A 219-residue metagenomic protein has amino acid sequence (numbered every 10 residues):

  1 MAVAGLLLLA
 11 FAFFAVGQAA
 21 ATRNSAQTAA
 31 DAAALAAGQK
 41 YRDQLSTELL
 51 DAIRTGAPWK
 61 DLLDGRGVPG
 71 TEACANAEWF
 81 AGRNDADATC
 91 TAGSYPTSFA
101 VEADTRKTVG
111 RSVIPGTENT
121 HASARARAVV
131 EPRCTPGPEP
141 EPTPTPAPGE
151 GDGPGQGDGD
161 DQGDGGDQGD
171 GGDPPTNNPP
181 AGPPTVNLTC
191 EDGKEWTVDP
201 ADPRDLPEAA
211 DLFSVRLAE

Functional and structural regions predicted by a protein language model:
M1-V68: Alpha-helical assembly-interface signal, strongest on the long, hydrophobic N-terminal helix that forms
Q18, A103-K107, N119-A122: Functionally constrained cores in energy, signaling, and assembly domains
L35, A86, E131: Residue-level marker of positions within ordered structural domains that often coincide with functionally constrained
Q39-R111: Short amphipathic secondary-structure patches
S112-E219: Low-complexity, S/T/G/P-rich flexible repeat/linker segments used as non-globular hinges and stalks within
